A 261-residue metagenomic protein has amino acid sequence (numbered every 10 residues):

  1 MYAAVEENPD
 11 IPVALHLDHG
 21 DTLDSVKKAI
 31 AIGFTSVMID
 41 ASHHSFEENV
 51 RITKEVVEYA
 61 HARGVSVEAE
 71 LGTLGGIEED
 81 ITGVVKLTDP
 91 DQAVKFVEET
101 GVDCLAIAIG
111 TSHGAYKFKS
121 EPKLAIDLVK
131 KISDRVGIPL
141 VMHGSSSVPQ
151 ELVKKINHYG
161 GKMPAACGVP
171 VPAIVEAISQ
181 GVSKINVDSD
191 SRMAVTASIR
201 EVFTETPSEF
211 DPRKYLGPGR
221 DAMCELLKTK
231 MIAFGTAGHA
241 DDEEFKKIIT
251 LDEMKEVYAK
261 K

Functional and structural regions predicted by a protein language model:
M1-D10, H19-P139, S147-C167, V171 (+4 more regions): Alpha/beta enzyme core
H158-M163, V169-K261: C-terminal alpha-helical cap/extension of soluble enzyme domains
